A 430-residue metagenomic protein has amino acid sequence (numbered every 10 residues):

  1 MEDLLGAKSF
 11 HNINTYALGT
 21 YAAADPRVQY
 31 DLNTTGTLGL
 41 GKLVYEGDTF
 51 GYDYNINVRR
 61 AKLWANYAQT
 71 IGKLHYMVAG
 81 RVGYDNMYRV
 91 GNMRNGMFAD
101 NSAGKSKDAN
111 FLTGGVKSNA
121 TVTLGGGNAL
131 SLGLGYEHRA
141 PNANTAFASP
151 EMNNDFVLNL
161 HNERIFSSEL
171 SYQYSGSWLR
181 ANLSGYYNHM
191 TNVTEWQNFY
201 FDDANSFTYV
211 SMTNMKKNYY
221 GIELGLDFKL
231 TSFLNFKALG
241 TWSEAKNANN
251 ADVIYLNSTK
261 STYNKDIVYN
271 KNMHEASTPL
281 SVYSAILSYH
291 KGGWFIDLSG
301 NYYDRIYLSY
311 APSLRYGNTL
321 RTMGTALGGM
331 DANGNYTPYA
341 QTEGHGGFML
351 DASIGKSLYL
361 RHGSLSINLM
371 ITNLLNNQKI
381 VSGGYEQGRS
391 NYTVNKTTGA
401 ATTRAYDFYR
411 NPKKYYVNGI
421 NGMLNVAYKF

Functional and structural regions predicted by a protein language model:
E2-G125, A140, T145-P150, D252: Signature of Gram-negative outer-membrane beta-barrel scaffolds
D3, I71-K73, V82-Y88, L134-A140 (+8 more regions): Transmembrane beta-strands of outer-membrane beta-barrel pores
L5-N14, Y88-M97, A143-E151, V193-D202 (+5 more regions): Outer-membrane beta-barrel translocator domains and adjoining extracellular loop/strand segments of Gram-negative
L63-Q69, V82, S118-V122, L170-Y174 (+8 more regions): Residues on the lipid-exposed face of transmembrane beta-strands in outer-membrane beta-barrel proteins
K73-Y76, G127-L130, W178-A181, F233-F236 (+2 more regions): Repeated loop/turn-to-beta-strand initiation elements of outer-membrane beta-barrel proteins
D108-A109, H138-T191, Y200-K229, V268-S281 (+1 more regions): Outer-membrane beta-barrel signature, preferentially recognizing the C-terminal barrel domain of Gram-negative
Y187-H189, F207-L314, A427-K429: Gram-negative outer-membrane beta-barrel transporters
Y302-M330, H345, K356-F430: C-terminal beta-signal and adjacent terminal beta-strands/loops of Gram-negative outer-membrane beta-barrel proteins
